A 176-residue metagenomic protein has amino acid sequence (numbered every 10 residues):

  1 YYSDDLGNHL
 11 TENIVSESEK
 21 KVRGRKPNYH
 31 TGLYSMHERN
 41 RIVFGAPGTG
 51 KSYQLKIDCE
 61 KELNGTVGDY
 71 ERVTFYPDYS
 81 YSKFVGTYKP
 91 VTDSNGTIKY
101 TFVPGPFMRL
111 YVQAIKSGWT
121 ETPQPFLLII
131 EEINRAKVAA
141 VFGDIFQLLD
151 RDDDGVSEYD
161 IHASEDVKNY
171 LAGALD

Functional and structural regions predicted by a protein language model:
D5-D176: AAA+ P-loop NTPase catalytic core and its hallmark functional loops
